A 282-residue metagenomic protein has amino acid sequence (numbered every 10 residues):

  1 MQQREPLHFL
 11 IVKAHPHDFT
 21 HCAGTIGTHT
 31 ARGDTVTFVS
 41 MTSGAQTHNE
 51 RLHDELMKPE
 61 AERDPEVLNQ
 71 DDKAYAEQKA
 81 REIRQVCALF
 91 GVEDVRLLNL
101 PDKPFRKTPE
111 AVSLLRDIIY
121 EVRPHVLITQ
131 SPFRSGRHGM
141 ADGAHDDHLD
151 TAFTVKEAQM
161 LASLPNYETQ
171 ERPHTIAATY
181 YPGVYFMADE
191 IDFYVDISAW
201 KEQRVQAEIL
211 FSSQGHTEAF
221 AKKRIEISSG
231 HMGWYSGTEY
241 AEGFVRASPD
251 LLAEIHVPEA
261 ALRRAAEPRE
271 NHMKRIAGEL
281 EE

Functional and structural regions predicted by a protein language model:
M1-L10, R32, R106-E282: Metal-dependent de-N-acetylase/amidase catalytic core
M1-V122, E279: Active-site rim/loop-helix segments in enzyme catalytic domains that contact anionic ligands
